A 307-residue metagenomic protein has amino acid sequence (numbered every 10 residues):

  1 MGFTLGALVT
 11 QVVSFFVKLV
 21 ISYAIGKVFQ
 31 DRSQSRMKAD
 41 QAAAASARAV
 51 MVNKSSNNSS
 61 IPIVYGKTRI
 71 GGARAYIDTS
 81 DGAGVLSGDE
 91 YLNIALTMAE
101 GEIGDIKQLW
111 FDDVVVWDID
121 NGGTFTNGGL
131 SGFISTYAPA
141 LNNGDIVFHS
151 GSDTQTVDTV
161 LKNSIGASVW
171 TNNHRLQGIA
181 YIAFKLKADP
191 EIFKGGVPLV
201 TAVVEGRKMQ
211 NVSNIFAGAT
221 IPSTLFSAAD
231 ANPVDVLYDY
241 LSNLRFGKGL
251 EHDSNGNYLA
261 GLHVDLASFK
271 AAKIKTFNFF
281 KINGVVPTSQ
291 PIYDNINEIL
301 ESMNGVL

Functional and structural regions predicted by a protein language model:
G2, Q11-M303: Polar, S/T/G-rich
G305-L307: A structural signal for short hydrophobic beta-strand segments in well-ordered beta-sheet cores
